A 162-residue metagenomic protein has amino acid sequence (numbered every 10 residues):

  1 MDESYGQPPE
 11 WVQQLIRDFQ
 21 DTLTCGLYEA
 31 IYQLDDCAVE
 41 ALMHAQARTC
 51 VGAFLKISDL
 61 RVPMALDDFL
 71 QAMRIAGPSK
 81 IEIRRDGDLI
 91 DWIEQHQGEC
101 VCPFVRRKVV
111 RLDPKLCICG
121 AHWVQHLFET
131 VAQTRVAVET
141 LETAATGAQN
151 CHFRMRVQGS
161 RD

Functional and structural regions predicted by a protein language model:
M1-K115, V136-T140, A144, A148 (+1 more regions): N-terminal accessory segment detector
D113-Q133: Active-site helix/loop of acyl-thioester processing domains in fatty-acid/polyketide metabolism, spanning hotdog-fold
